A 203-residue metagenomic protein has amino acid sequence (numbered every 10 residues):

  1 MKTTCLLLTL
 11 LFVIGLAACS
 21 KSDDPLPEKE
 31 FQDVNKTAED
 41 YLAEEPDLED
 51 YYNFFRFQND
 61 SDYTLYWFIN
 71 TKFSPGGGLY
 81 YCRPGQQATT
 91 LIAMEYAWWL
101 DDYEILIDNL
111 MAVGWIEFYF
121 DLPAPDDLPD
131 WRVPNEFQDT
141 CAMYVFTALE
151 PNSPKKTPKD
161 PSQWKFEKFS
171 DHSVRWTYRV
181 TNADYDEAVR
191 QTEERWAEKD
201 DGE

Functional and structural regions predicted by a protein language model:
M1-K2, S20: N-terminal hydrophobic targeting signals that begin at the initiator methionine
K2-T9: Sec-dependent signal peptide recognition, specifically the positively charged N-region followed immediately by
G15-A18: C-terminal motif of bacterial Sec signal peptides marking the signal peptidase cleavage site
S20-Q58, D62-E203: Intrinsically disordered, low-complexity segments enriched in small/polar residues
